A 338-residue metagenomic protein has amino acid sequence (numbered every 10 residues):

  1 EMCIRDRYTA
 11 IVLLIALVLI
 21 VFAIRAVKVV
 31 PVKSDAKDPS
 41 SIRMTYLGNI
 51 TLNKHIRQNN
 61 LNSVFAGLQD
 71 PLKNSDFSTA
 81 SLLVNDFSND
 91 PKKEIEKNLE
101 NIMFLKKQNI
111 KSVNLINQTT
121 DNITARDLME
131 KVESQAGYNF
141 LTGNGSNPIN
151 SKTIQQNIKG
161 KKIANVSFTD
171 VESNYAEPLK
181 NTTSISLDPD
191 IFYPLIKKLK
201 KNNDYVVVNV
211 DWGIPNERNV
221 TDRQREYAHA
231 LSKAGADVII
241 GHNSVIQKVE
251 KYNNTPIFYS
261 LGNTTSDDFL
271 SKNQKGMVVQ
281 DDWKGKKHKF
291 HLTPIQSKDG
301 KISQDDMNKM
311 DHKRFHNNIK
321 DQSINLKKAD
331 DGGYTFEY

Functional and structural regions predicted by a protein language model:
M2-I4: Short, small-residue-biased leader/transition segments that mark boundaries at the very start of proteins
R7-Y338: Acidic, metal/ion-coordinating pockets
